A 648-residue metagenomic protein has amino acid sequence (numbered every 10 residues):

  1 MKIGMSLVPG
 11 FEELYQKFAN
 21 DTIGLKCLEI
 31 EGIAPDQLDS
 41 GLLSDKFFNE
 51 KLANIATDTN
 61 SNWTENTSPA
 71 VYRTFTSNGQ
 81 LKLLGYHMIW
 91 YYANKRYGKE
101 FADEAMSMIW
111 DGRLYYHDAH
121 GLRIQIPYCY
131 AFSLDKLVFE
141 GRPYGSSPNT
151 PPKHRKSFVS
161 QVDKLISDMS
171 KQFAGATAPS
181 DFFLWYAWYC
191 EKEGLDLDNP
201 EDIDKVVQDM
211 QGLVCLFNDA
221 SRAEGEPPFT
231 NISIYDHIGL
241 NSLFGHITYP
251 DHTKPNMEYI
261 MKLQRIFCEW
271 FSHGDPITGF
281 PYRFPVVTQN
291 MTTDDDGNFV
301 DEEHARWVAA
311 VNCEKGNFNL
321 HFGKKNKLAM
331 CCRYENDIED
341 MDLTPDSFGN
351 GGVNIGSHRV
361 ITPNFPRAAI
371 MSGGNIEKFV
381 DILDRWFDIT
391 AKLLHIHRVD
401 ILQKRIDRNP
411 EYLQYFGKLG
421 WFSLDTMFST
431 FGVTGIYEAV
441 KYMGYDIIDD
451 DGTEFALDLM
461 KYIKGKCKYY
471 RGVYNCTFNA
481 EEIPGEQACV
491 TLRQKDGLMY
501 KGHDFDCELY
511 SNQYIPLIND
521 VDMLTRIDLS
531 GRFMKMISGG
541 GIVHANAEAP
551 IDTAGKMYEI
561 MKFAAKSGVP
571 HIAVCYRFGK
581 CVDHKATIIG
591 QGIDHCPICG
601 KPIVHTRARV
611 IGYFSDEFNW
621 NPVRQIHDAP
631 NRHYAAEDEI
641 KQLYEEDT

Functional and structural regions predicted by a protein language model:
M1, H397, E646-T648: Short, Lys/Arg-enriched, disordered terminal segments
I3-D425, D446-D449, T453-T606: Conserved catalytic cores of very large enzyme subunits
S180, P366, S429, R609-G612 (+1 more regions): Flexible, active-site-adjacent loop/turn segments at secondary-structure boundaries
L184, S429-Y442, K461: Contiguous, well-ordered alpha-helical segments that form the cores/surfaces of helical PPI scaffolds
G432-G435, G539, G612, V623: Glycine-centered flexibility sites
I593, P597-D647: Long insertion/accessory domains within large nucleic-acid-processing enzymes
